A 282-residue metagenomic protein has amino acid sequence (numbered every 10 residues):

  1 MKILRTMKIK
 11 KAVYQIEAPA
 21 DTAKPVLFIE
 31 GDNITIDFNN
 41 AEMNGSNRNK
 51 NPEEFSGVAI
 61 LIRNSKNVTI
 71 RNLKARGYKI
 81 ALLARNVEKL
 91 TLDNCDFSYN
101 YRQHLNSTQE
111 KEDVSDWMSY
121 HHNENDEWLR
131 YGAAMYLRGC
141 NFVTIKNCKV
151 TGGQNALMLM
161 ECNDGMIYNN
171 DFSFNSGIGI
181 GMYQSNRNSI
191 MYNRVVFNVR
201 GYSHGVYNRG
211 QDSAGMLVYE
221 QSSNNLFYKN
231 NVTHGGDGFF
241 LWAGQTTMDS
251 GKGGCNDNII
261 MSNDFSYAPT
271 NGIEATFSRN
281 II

Functional and structural regions predicted by a protein language model:
M1-Q15, N224: N-terminal targeting signals for Sec/Tat export/insertion, comprising classic cleavable signal peptides
K2-L4, I16-T35, G45-T69, G77-K89 (+1 more regions): Extracellular beta-strand-rich solenoid/capping regions of secreted or surface-exposed proteins that bind or remodel
A18, E42-L61, T91-R138, T144 (+6 more regions): Acidic/polar low-complexity surface segments
A20-A23, E54, R76, L129-Y131 (+5 more regions): Residues that act as N-cap/strand-start positions at coil-to-secondary-structure junctions
D32, K66, Y78, E88 (+9 more regions): A generic "binding-loop/recognition-motif" signal
F38-A41, L73, C95, C148: Extracellular beta-strand-rich, repetitive "passenger/adhesive" scaffolds that bind or process carbohydrates
A75-I80, V150-I180, G272, S278-I282: Internal alpha-helical scaffold/solenoid segments in large eukaryotic proteins
